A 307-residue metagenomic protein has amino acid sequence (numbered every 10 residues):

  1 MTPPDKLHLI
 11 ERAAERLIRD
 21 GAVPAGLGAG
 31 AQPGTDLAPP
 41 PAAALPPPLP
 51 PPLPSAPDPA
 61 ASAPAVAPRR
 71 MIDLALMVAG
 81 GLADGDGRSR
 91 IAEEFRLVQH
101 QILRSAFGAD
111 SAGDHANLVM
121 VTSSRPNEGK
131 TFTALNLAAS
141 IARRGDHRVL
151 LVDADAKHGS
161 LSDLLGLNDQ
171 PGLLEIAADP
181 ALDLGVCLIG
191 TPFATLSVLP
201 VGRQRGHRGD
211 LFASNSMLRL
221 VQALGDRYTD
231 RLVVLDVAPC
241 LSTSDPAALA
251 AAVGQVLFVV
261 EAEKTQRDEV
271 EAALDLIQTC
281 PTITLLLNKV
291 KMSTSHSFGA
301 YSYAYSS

Functional and structural regions predicted by a protein language model:
M1-F95, L211, D268-S307: C-terminal lobe/tail of nucleotide-utilizing enzymes
K6, G87-E94, V98, K130-T133 (+9 more regions): Helical mechanochemical/support elements of P-loop NTPase systems and associated helical scaffolds
R16, D20, Q101-S105, A109 (+9 more regions): Conserved, well-folded catalytic cores of nucleic-acid-processing and energy-transducing macromolecular machines
A75-D114, Q170, L174-I176, A181-V186 (+1 more regions): Extended, non-globular alpha-helical segments
A92-A156, D163: Walker A/P-loop phosphate-binding motif and the immediately C-terminal alpha-helix
P126, H158, R203-G206: A short, flexible beta-alpha/helix-coil linker loop
S140-V201: Phosphate-binding loop that captures ATP/GTP phosphates
D163, P171, A194-T195, G209-S307: Conserved catalytic-core segment of NTP-binding enzymes
